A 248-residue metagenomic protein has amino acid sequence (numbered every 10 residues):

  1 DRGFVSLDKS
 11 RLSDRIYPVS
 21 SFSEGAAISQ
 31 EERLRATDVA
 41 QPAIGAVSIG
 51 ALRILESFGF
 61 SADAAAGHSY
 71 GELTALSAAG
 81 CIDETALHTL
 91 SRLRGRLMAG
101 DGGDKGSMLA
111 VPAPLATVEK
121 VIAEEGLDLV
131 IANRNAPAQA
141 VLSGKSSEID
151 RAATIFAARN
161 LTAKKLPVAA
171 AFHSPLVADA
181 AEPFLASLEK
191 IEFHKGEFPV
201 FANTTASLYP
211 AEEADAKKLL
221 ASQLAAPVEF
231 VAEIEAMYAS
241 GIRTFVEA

Functional and structural regions predicted by a protein language model:
R2, L7-E247: Acyltransferase
